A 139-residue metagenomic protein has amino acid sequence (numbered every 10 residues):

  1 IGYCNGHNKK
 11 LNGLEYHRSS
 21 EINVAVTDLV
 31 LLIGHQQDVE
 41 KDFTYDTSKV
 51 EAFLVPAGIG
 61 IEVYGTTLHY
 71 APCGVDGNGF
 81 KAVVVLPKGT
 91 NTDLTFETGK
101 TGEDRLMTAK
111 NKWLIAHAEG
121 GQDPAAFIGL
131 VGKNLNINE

Functional and structural regions predicted by a protein language model:
I1-A57, A71-E139: Active-site region of the double-stranded beta-helix
I59-I61, T66-Y70: Histidine-centered metal-chelating micro-motifs
